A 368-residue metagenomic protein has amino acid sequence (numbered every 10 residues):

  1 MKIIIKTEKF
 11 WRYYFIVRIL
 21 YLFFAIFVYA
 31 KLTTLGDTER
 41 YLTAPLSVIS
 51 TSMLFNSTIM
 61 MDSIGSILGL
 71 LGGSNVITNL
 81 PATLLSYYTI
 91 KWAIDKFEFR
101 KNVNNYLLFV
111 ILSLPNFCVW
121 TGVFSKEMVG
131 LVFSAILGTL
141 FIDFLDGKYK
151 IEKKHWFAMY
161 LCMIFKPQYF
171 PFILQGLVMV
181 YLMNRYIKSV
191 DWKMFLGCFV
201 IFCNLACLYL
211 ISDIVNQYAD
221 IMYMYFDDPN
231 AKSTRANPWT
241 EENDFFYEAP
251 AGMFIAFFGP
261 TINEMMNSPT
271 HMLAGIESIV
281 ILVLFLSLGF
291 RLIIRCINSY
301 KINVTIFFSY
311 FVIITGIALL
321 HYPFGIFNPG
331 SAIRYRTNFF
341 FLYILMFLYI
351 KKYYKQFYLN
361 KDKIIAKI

Functional and structural regions predicted by a protein language model:
V28-R40, M163-S299: Alpha-helical transmembrane segments and terminal signal-anchor/GPI-anchor hydrophobic tails, characterized by long
D37-G73, A251, A256: Short hydrophobic/aromatic helix or loop-helix immediately within or flanking a transmembrane segment in polytopic
I59, L71-Y88, I279: Loop-to-helix entry region of an early transmembrane alpha helix in multi-pass inner-membrane enzymes
L80-R100, V283-F290: Transmembrane-helix motifs of polytopic, lipid-linked glycan transferases
A93-P115: Transmembrane-helix signature of polytopic, membrane-embedded enzymes that assemble or transfer cell-envelope glycans
F99-V103, G147-E152, V190-D191, M266 (+2 more regions): Membrane-interface helix-loop-helix junctions at transmembrane boundaries of multi-pass membrane enzymes, predominantly
G122-V129: Short acidic/glycine- and proline-prone juxtamembrane loop motifs at membrane-interface regions of multi-pass membrane
G130-D146, L342-M346: Specific aromatic-rich, kink-prone transmembrane helix
